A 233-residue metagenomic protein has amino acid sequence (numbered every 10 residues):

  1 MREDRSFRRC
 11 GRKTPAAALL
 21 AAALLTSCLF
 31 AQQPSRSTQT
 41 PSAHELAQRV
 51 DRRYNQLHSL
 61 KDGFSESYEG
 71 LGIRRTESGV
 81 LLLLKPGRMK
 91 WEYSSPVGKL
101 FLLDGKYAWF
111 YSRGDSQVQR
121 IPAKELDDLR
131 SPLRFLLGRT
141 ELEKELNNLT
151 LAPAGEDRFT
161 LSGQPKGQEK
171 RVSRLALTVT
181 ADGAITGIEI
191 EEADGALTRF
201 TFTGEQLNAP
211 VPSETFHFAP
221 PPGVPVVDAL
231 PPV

Functional and structural regions predicted by a protein language model:
E3-L19: Bacterial N-terminal signal peptides that target proteins for export
A17-S27: Bacterial N-terminal signal peptides
F30-R75, P220-V233: N-terminal leader/targeting segments and the immediate start of mature chains
R36, V80-S131, T198-R199: An acidic-aromatic
T76-S78, P96-V97, D104-G105, K170-R174 (+1 more regions): Short, surface-exposed coil-to-beta transition loops
S116-L161: Flexible, surface-exposed loop/linker segments and immediately adjacent secondary-structure boundaries
K144-P232: Gly/Pro-enriched, hydrophobic low-complexity segments that function as extracytoplasmic propeptides/linkers
